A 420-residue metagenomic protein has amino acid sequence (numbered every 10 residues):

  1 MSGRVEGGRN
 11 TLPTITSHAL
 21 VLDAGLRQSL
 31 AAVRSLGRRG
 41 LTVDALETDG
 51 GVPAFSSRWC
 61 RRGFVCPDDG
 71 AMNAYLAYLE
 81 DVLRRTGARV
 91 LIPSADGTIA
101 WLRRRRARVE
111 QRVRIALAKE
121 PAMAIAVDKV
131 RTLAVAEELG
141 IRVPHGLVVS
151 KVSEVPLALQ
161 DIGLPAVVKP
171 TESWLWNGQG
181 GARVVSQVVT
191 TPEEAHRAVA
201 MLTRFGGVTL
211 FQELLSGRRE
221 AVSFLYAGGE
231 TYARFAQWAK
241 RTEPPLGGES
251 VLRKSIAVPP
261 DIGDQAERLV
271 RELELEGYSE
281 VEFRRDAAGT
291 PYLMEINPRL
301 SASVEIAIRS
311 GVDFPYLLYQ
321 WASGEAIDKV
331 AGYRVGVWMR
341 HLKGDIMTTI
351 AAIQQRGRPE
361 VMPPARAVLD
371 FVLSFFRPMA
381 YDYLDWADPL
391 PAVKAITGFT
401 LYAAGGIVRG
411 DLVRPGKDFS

Functional and structural regions predicted by a protein language model:
M1-A118, S153-L157, F375, M379-F419: ATP-binding N-terminal substructure of ATP-dependent carboxylate-amine bond-forming enzymes
E47-V52, D96-T98, P121, G228-T231 (+2 more regions): Short glycine-enriched loops at secondary-structure junctions
M123-T209, A227-E230, P260, G410: Active-site nucleotide/adenylate-binding loops and adjacent lid/helix of ATP-dependent enzymes
S150-V152, V189-G247, K254-E267, L273 (+1 more regions): Phosphate-binding site of ATP-dependent enzymes
A257-F283, A287, P298-A352: Active-site "cap" helix and flanking loop/linker of ATP-utilizing ligase/carboxylase catalytic domains
Q320-S420: Peripheral (often C-terminal) accessory segments that flank ATP-dependent C-N-forming ligase machineries
